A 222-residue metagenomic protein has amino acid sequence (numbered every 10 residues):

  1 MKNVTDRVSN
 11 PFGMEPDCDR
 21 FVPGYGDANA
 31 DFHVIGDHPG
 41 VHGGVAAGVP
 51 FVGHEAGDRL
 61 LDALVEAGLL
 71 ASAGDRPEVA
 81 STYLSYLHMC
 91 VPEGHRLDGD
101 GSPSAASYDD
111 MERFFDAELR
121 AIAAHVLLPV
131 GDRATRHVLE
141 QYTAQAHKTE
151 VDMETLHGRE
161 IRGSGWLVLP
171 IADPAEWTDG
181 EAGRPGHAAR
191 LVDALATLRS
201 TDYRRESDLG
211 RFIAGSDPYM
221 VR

Functional and structural regions predicted by a protein language model:
M1-R222: A polyanion-binding, active-site-adjacent surface
